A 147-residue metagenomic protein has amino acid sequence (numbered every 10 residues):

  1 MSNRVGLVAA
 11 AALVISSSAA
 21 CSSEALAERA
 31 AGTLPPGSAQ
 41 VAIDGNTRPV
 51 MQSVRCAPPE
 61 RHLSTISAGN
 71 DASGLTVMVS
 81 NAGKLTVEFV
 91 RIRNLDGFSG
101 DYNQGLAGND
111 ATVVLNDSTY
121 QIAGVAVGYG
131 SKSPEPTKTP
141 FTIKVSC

Functional and structural regions predicted by a protein language model:
S2-A10, S17, C21-C147: An extracellular/secretory-lumen and virion-surface interaction module
